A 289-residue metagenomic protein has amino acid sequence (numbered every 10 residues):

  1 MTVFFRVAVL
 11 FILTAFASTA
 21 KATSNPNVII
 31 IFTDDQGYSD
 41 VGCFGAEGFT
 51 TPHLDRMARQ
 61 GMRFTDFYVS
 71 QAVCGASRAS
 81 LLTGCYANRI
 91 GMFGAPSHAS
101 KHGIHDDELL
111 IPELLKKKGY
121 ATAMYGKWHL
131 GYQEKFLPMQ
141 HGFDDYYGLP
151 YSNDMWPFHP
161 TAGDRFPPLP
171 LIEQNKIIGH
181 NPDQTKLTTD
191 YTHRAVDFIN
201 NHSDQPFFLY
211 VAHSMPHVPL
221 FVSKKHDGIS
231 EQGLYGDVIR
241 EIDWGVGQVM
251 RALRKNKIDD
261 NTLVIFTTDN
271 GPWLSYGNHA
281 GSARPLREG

Functional and structural regions predicted by a protein language model:
T2-L10: Sec-dependent signal peptide recognition, specifically the positively charged N-region followed immediately by
F4, A20-G289: Formylglycine-dependent sulfatase
V9-K21: Hydrophobic h-region of N-terminal signal peptides that target proteins for export in Gram-negative bacteria
